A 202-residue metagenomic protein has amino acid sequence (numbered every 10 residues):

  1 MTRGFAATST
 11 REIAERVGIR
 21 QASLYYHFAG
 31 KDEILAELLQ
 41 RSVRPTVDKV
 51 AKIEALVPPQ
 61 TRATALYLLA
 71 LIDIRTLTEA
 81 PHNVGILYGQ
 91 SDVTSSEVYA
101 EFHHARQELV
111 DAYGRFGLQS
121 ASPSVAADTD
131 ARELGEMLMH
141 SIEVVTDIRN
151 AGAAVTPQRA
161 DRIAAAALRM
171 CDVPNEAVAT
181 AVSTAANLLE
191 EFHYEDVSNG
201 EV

Functional and structural regions predicted by a protein language model:
M1-E37: Helix-turn-helix
E12, E33, A65-L68, I72 (+3 more regions): Alpha-helical elements of Rossmann-like donor-binding domains used by nucleotide-donor carbohydrate transfer enzymes
E37, A51-E79, N83, L138: Hydrophobic alpha-helical connector segments
Q40-V47: Short, basic, alpha-helical segments at the C-terminal edge of helix-turn-helix-like DNA-binding modules
V47-A51, I86-G89, T94-S122, T129-E143 (+2 more regions): Amphipathic alpha-helical packing segments from all-alpha helical-bundle domains
L71-T78, I86-V93, A166-D172: Helix-loop "lid/cap" segments that line or gate small-molecule binding pockets
V84-G89, E176-T180: Short, hydrophobic secondary-structure boundary micro-motifs
D111-S122, A127, V144-V202: C-terminal peripheral helix-coil segments that are non-catalytic and often amphipathic
